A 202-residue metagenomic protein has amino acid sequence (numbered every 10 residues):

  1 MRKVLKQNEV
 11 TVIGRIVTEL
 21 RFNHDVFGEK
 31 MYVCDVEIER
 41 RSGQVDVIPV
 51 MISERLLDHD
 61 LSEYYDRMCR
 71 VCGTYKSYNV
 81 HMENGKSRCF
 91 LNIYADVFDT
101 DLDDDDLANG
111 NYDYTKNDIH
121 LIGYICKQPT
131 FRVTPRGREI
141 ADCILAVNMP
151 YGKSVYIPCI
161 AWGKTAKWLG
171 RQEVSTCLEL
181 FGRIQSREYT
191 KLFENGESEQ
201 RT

Functional and structural regions predicted by a protein language model:
M1-T202: Single-stranded nucleic acid-binding surfaces, predominantly the OB-fold ssDNA-binding core
